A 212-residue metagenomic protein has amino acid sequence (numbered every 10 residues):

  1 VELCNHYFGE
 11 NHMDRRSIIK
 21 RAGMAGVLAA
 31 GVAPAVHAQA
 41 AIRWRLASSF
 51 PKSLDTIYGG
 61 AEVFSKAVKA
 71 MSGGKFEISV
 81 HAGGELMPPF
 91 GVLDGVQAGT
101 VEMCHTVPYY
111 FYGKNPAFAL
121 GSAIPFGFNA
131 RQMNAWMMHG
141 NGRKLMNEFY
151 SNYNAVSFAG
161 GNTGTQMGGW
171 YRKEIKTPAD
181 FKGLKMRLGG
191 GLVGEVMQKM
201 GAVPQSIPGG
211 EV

Functional and structural regions predicted by a protein language model:
V1-S17, A25-V32: N-terminal secretory signal peptides
E2-H12, S65-K66, Q97, V107-P204: Contiguous mixed-secondary-structure segments that line small-molecule binding/active-site clefts of soluble domains
S17, A22, G26, K75 (+3 more regions): Conserved functional loop/turn residues at catalytic and ligand-binding sites
A33-S48, K69-E77, S151, E174-K185: Immediate post-signal peptide segment of exported/extracytoplasmic ligand-binding proteins
R45-E62, G83-M87: Extracytoplasmic "Venus flytrap"
L54-S79, N141, G191, E195-V196: Short, polar/charged alpha-helical segment
H81-D94, G189-L192, P204-V212: Short helix-initiation/N-cap motifs at beta->coil->alpha
E102-H105: Short, Asp-centered acidic motifs that coordinate Mg2+ and/or phosphate in catalytic or ligand-binding sites
